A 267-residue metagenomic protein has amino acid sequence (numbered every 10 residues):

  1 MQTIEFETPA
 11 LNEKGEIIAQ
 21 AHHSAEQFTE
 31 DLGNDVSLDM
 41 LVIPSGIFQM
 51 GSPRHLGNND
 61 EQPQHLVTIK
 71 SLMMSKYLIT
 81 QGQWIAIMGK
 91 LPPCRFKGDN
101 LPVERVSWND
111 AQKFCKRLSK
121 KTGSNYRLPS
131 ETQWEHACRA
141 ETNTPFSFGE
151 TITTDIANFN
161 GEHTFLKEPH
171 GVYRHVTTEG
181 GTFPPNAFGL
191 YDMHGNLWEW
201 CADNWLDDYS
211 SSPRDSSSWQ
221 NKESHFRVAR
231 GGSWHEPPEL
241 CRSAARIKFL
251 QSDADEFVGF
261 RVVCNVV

Functional and structural regions predicted by a protein language model:
Q2-T3, P9-V42: GGW-centered surface loops in extracellular recognition modules
K14-G15, Q20, H55-G57, S233-W234: Short, flexible segments with low predicted structural confidence
I17, L91-R95, G231: A short alpha-helix capping/helix-coil boundary motif
A21-A25, V36, I43, D60-Q62 (+6 more regions): Short, solvent-exposed coil/turn segments
T29-P93, S107-N109, G195, A202 (+2 more regions): A short glycine-rich, aromatic-capped structural motif
Q49, P53, K97, P102-I247 (+1 more regions): Functional-site microenvironments in short loops/helix caps that host divalent-cation chemistry
F257-G259: Short hydrophobic/aromatic beta-strand or adjacent loop that forms the aromatic wall/cage of a ligand/substrate-binding
